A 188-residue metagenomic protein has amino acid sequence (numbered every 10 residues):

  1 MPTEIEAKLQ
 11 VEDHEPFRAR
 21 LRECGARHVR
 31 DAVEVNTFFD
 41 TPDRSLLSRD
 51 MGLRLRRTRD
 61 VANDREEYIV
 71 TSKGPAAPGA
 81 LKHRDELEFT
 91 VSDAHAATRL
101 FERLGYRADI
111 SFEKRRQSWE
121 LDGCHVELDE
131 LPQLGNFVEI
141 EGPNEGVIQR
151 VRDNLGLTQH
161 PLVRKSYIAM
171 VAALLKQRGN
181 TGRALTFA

Functional and structural regions predicted by a protein language model:
M1-H125, L157-A188: N-terminal strand-loop-strand beta-hairpin
D129-L134: A contiguous pocket-lining binding segment that forms or flanks enzyme active sites
F137: Glycine-rich, acidic/polar active-site loops that bind/position phosphate-bearing ligands
I148-H160: Long, well-ordered alpha-helical scaffolding segments within enzyme catalytic domains, especially pronounced
